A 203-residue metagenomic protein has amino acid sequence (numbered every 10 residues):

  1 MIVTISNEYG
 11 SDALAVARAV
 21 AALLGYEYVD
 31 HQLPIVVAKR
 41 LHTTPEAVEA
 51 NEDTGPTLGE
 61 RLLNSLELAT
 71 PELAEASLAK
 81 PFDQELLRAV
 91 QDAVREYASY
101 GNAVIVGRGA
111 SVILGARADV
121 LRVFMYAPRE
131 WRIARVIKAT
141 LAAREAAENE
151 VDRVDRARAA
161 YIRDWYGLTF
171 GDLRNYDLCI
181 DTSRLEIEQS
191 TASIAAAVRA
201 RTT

Functional and structural regions predicted by a protein language model:
M1-S11, V20: Walker A (P-loop) phosphate-binding motif
L14-G25: A conserved segment at the C-terminal end of the G1
Y26-A38: Short beta-strand-centered segment that lines the nucleotide-binding/catalytic pocket of NTP-utilizing
A38-N102: ATP-dependent small-molecule kinase phosphotransfer cores that center on conserved nucleotide phosphate-binding segments
D53, L58-N64, L68, A143-E188: Small-molecule kinase domains that catalyze NTP-dependent phosphoryl transfer to phosphate-bearing small molecules
Q91, I187-A195: Short, amphipathic alpha-helical "lid/cap" segments that border enzyme active or binding sites
Y97, G109-A116: RNA pseudouridine synthases
A116-A139, R144-R153: Conserved phosphate-donor/acceptor-positioning beta-strand/loop module used by diverse small-molecule
